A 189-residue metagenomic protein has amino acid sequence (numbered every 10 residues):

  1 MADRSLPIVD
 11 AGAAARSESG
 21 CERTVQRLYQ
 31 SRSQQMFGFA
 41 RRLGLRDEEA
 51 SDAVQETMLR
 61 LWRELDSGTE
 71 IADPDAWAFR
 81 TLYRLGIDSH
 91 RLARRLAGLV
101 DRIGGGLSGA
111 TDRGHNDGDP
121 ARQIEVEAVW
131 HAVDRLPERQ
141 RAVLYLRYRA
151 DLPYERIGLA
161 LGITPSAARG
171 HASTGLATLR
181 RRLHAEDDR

Functional and structural regions predicted by a protein language model:
D3, A14-G38, E48-S51, W62 (+2 more regions): A short, charge-rich alpha-helical start-of-domain segment used by transcription regulators
A11-R16, V25, A128-L136: Short amphipathic alpha-helical boundary/capping segments
L28, R32, M36, A40 (+3 more regions): Residue-level preference for hydrophobic side chains embedded in well-ordered alpha helices
S33, F37, M58, P137 (+2 more regions): C-terminal flanking helix
D52-L59, R63, A72-R84: Structural recognition of an alpha-helix C-terminal capping motif at a helix-to-coil junction
D66, R80-G109, G114, R122: Arg/Lys-rich amphipathic alpha helix in sigma70-family domain 2
Y83, I87, E155, L161-D187: DNA-recognition helix of helix-turn-helix
V143-R147: A short pre-motif secondary-structure segment
